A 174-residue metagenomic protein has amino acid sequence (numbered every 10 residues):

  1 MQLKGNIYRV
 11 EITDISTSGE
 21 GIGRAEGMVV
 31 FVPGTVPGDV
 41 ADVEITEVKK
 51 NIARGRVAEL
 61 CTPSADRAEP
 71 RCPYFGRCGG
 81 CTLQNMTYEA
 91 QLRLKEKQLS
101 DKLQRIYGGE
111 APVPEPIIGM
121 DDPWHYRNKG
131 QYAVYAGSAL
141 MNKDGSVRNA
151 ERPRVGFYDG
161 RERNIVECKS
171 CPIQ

Functional and structural regions predicted by a protein language model:
M1-Q174: SAM-dependent transferase fold signal centered on methyltransferase-like domains, encompassing both Class I
